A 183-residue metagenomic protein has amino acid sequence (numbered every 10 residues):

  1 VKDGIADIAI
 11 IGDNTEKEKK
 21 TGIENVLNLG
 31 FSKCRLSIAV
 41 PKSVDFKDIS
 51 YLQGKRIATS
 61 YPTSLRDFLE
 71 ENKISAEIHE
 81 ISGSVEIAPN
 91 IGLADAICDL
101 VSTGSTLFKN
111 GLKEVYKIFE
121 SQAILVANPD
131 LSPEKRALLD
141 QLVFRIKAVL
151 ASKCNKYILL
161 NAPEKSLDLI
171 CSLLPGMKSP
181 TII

Functional and structural regions predicted by a protein language model:
D3, I11-I23, G30, R35 (+1 more regions): Small-molecule-sensing regulatory modules
